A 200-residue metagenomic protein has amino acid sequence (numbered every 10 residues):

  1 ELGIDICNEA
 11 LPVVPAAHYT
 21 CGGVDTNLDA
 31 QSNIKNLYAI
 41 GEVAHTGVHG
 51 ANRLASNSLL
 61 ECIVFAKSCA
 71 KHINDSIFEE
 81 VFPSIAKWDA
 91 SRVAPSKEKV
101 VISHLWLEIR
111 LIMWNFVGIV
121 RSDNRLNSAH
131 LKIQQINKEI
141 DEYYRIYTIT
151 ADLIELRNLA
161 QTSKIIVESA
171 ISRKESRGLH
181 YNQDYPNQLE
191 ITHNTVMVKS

Functional and structural regions predicted by a protein language model:
E1-C21, I34-N36: C-terminal catalytic lobe of FAD-dependent flavoproteins
Y19, D25-A39, V43-S200: Glycine- and aromatic-enriched mobile tails/lids
